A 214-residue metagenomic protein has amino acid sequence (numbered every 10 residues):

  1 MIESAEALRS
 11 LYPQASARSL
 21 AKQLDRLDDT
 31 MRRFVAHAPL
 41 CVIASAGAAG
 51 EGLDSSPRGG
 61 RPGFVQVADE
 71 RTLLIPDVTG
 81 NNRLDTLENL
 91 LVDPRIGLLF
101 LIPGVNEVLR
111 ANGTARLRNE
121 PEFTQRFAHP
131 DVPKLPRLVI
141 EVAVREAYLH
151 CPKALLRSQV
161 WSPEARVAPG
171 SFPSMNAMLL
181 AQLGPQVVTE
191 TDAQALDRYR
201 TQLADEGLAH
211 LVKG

Functional and structural regions predicted by a protein language model:
M1-G214: Binding-site signature for planar aromatic cofactors or substrates
